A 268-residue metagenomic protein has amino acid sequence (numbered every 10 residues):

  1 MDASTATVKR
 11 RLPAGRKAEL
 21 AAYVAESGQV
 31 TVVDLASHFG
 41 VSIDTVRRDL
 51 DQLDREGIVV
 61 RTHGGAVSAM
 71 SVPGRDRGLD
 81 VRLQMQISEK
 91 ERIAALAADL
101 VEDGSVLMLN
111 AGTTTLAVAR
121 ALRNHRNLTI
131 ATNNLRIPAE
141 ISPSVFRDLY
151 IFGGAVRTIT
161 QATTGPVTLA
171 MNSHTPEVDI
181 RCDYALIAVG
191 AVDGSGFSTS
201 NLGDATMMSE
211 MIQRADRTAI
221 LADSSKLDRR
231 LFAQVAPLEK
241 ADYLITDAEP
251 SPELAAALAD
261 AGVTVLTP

Functional and structural regions predicted by a protein language model:
D2-M108, A119-N127, A131, S142-F146: HTH-adjacent hinge/linker in prokaryotic transcriptional regulators
D2-V33, G40-D44, R55, L135-P268: Conserved phosphate- and dinucleotide-binding cores of soluble alpha/beta proteins, encompassing both enzyme active
N110-G112: Glycine-rich beta-strand-to-loop/alpha-helix junction loops that act as flexible
T114-V118: N-terminal active-site wall of soluble small-molecule enzyme domains
